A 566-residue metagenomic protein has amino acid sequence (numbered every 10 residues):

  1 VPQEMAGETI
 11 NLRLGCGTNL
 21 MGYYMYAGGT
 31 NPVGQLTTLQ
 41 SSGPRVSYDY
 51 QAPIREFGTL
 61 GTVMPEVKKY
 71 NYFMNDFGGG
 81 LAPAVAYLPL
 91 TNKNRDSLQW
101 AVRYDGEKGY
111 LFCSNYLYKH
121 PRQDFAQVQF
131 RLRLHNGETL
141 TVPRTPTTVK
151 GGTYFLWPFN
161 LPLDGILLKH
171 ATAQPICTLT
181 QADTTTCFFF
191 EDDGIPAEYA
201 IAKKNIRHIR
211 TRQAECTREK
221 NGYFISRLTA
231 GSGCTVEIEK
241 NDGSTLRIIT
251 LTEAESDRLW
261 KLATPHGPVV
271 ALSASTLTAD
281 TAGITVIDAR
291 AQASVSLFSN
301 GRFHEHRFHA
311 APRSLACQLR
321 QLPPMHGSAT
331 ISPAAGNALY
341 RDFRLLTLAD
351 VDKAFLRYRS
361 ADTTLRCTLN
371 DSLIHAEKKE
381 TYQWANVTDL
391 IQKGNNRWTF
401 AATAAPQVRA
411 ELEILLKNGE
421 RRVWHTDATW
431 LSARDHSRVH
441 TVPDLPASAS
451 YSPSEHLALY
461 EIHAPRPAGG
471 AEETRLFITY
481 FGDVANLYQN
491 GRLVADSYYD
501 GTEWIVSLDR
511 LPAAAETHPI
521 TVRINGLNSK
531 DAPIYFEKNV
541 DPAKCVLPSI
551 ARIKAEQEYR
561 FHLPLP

Functional and structural regions predicted by a protein language model:
V1-S41, D105-G106, L117-H120: Catalytic-core region of carbohydrate-active enzymes that cleave or remodel glycosidic bonds
M5-E8, Q51-I54, R95, P446: Generic preference for well-ordered secondary structure
G17, G22, G28-G29, G58 (+4 more regions): Glycine-centered flexibility sites
P32-G78: Aromatic-rich peripheral "rim/lid" segments of glycoside hydrolase catalytic domains that contact and position glycan
M64-P566: Non-catalytic C-terminal accessory domains or segments of carbohydrate-active enzymes
